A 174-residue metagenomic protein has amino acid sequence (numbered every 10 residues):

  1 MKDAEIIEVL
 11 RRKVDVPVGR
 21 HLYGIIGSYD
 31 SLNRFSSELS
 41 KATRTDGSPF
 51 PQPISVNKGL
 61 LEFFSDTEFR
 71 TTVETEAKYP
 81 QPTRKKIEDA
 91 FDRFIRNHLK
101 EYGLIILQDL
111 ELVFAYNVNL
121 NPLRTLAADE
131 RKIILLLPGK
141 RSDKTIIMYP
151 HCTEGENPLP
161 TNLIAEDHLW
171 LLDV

Functional and structural regions predicted by a protein language model:
M1-G47, V118: Glycine-rich P-loop/Walker A and Walker A-like loops and their local beta1-loop-alpha1 context in P-loop NTPases
R20-G24, L104-I106, K132-I134: Residue-level preference for the first positions of well-ordered beta-strands
D30-N33, L60-E62, L110-Y116, K140-S142: Short acidic, S/G/P-rich loop/turn micro-motifs used as interaction or catalytic elements
S36, S40, I95-R96, L120-A127: Short amphipathic alpha-helical segments and helix-helix/interface helices
S48-T71: AAA+/P-loop NTPase substrate/partner-engagement loops
E68-R96: Short glycine-rich substrate-engagement loop in P-loop NTPases that contacts/grips substrate
L99-N117: Conserved P-loop NTPase "ATPase switch" module shared by AAA+ and STAND
L112-V174: Replace "adjacent to P-loop NTPase cores in ATP/GTP-dependent enzymes" with "adjacent to NTP-binding cores
